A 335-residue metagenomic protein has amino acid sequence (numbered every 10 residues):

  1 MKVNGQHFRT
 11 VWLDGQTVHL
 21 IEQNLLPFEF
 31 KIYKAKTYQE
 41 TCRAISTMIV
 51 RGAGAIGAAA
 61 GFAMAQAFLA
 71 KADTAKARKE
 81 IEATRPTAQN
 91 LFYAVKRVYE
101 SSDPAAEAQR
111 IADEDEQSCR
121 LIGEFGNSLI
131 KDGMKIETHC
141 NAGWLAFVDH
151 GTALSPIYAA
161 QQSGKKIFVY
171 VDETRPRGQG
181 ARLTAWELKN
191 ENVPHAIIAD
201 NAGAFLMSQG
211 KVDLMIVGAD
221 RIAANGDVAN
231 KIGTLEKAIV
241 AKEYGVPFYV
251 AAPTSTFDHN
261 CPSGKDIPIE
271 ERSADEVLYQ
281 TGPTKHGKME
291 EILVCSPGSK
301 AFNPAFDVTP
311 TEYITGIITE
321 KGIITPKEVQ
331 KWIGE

Functional and structural regions predicted by a protein language model:
K2, R9-S102: Long amphipathic alpha-helical segments
Y33-I49, S128-I136, G287-G298: Short, hydrophobic/aliphatic alpha-helical segments
T47-A60, L91, N141-D149, K300-I318: Conserved phosphate/anionic-ligand binding catalytic regions in large, soluble enzymes, centered on
F62-D73, R97-E100, G151-G164, E187 (+1 more regions): A glycine- and small-aliphatic-rich helix-loop capping segment at beta-alpha/alpha-beta transitions that lines
A94-G133, A185: Small/polar-residue-rich loop-to-helix segments that shape phosphate-bearing ligand pockets
P104, D115-I122, H150-V171, G178-R182: Active-site histidine-anchored catalytic micro-motif
G126-E137, A160-G164, K211: Glycine-rich phosphate/diphosphate-binding loops that line cofactor/substrate pockets in enzymes
I167, T174-E335: Conserved phosphate- and dinucleotide-binding cores of soluble alpha/beta proteins, encompassing both enzyme active
